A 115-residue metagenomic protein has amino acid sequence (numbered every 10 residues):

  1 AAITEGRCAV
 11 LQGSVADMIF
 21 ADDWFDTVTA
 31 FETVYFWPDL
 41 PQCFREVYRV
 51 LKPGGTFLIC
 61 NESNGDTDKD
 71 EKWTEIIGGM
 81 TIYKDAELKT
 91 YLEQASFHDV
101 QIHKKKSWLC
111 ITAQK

Functional and structural regions predicted by a protein language model:
I3-E5, P38, K52: Short conserved AdoMet
I3-M18: Conserved SAM-binding strand-loop segment of SAM-dependent methyltransferases
L11, T29, L58: Conserved Rossmann-like nucleotide-binding pocket used by diverse enzymes that bind dinucleotide cofactors
A16-V28: A short acidic, Gly/Pro-enriched loop at the edge of an enzyme's catalytic core that lines a small-molecule cofactor
D26-L40: A short SAM/SAH-binding and catalytic strip from SAM-dependent methyltransferases
P41-T56: A short glycine-rich, Lys/Arg-flanked "PGG" loop and its adjoining helix->strand segment in the class I
T56-E87: Conserved class I S-adenosyl-L-methionine
A95-K115: Core SAM-dependent methyltransferase catalytic element
